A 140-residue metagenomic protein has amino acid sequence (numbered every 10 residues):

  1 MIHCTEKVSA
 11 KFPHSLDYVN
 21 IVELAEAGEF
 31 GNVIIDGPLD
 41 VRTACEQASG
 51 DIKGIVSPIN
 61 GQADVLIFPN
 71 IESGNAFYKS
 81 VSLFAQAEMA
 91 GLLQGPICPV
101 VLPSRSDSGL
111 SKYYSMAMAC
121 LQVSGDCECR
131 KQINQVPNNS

Functional and structural regions predicted by a protein language model:
I2-P13, R130-N139: Internal, active-site/partner-interface "lid" segment
C4-A10, H14-D64: Active-site rim loops that border cofactor/substrate pockets in soluble metabolic enzymes
F12-S15, Y78, K112-Y113: Conserved strand-to-helix beginnings and helix N-cap segments that scaffold or border functional pockets
V19-N32, D64, E72-S73, Q86 (+2 more regions): Generic secondary-structure signature for well-ordered alpha-helical cores
I34-P38, P69, L102: General beta-strand structural signal in soluble alpha/beta enzymes
S49-I97: A C-terminal functional module that forms or caps the active site or interfaces directly with catalytic machinery
S80, Q86-S140: C-terminal functional extensions of proteins
